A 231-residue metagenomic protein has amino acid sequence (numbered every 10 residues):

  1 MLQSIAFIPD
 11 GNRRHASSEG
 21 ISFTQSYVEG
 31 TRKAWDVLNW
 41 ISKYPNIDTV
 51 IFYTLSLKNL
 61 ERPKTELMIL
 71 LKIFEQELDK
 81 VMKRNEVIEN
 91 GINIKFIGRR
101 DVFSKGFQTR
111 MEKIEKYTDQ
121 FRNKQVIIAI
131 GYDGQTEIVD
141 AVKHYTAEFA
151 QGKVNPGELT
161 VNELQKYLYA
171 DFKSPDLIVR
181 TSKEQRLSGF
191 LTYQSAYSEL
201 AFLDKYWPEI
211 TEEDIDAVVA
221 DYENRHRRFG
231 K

Functional and structural regions predicted by a protein language model:
M1-K231: Flexible, compositionally biased loop and terminal segments
